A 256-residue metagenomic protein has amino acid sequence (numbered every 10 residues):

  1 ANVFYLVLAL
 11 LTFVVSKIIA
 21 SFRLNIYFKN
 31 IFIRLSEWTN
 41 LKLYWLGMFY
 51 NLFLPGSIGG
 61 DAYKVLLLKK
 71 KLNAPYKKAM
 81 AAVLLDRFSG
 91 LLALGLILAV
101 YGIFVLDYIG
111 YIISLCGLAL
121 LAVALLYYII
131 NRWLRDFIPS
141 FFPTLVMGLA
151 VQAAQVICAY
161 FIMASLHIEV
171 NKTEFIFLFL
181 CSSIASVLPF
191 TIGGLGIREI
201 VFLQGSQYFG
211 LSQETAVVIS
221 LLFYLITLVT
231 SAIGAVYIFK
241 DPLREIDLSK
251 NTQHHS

Functional and structural regions predicted by a protein language model:
A1-W45, L94-F190, I197, L211-L221 (+1 more regions): Predominantly cytoplasmic-facing regulatory/coupling regions of multi-pass membrane proteins
N25-F28, A62-L66, E199-F202: Helix-loop junctions and terminal segments of transmembrane helices in multi-pass membrane transport/translocation
E37-K71, K78, P189-T191: Hydrophobic alpha-helical transmembrane segments of multi-pass membrane transport proteins
F53, S57, L66, F88 (+6 more regions): Residues within alpha-helical transmembrane segments of multi-pass membrane proteins, especially transporters, ion
I58-D61, L195-R198, V236: Gly/Ser/Thr-rich beta-alpha loop segments that engage phosphate groups in nucleotides
V65-I103: Hydrophobic alpha-helical segments and helix pairs
L68-K77, F177, I200-T215, I219: Interfacial segments of multi-pass membrane proteins
